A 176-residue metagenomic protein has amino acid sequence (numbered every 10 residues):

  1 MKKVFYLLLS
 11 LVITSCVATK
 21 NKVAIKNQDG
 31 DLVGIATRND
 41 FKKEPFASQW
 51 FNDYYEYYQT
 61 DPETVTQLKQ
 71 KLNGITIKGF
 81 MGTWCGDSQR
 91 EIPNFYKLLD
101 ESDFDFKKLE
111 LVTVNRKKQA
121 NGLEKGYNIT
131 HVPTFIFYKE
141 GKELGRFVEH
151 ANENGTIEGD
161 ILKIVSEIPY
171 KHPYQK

Functional and structural regions predicted by a protein language model:
M1-I25: Bacterial Sec-dependent N-terminal signal peptides
K20-L72: N-terminal leader/targeting and pre-domain segments
K69-I77, N94-L111: Conserved helix-turn-beta segment immediately C-terminal to the redox Cys motif in thioredoxin-like folds
G79-G82, F106-A120: Thiol-based oxidoreductase modules, predominantly thioredoxin-like and allied folds used for disulfide exchange
T83-E91: Conserved redox-active cysteine motifs that mediate thiol-disulfide chemistry, especially di-cysteine Cys-X(1-2)-Cys
A120-V132: Structural alpha/beta surface segment adjacent to cysteine/selenocysteine redox centers across thiol/disulfide enzymes
F137-P173: Non-catalytic, surface beta->alpha helical segment in thiol-disulfide oxidoreductase systems
